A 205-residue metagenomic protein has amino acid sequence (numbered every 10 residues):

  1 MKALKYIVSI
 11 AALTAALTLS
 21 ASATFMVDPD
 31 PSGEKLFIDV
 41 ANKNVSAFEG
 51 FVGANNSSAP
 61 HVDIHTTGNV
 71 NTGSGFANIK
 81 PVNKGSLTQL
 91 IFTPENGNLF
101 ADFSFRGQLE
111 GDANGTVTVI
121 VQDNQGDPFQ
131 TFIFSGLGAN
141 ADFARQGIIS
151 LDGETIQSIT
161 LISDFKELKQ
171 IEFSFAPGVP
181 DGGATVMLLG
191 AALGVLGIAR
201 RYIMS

Functional and structural regions predicted by a protein language model:
M1-V8, G183: Bacterial N-terminal signal peptides that target proteins for export
S9-A16: Bacterial N-terminal signal peptides
L19-A23: Sec/Tat signal peptide C-region and signal peptidase I cleavage site
T24-G178: Surface-exposed, well-ordered secondary-structure segments
P180-R200: A short, hydrophobic C-terminal helix/tail in secreted or cell-surface proteins
R201-S205: Short, charged juxtamembrane terminal tails flanking transmembrane helices
